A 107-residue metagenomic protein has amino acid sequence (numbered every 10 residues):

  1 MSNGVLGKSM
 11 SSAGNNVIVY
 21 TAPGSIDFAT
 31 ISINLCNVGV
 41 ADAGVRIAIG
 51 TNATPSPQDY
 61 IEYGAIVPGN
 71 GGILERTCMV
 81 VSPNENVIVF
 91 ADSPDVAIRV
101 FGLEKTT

Functional and structural regions predicted by a protein language model:
M1-C36, F90-T107: C-terminal interaction-tip segments
S32, G44-R46: Conserved beta-strand and immediately adjacent loop positions that scaffold enzyme active sites
V38-A41, N52-T54: Acidic glycine-/aspartate-rich tracts in secreted/extracellular proteins
V40-D42, N84, S93-D95: A generic structural motif
R46-G50, R99-F101: Beta-strand signatures of extracellular beta-sandwich domains
I47, Y63-G64, K105: Long, low-complexity N-terminal extensions
N52-N86, D92: Intrinsically disordered, low-complexity Pro/Gly/Ser/Thr-rich segments with frequent PxxP/GP/PP motifs and embedded
